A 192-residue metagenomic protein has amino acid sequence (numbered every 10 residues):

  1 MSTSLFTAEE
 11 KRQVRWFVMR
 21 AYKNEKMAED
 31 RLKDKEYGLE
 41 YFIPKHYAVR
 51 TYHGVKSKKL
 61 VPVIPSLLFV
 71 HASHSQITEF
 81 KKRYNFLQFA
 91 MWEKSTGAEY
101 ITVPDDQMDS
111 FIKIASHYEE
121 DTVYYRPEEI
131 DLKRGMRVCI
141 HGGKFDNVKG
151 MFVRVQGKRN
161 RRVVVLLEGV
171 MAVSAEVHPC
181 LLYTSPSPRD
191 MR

Functional and structural regions predicted by a protein language model:
S2-R134, R159, L167-L181: Acidic-enriched and Gly/Ser
G135, N147: Short coil/loop residues immediately preceding or within conserved phosphate-binding loops of NTP-utilizing enzyme
G143-K144: Short, surface-exposed secondary-structure boundary micro-motifs
V148-V155: Short beta-strand-centered aromatic/proline hotspots
V155-Q156, R189: A short, basic/aromatic helix-end/turn motif that makes direct DNA contacts
V163: N-terminal beta-strand motif that seeds the catalytic metal site of vicinal oxygen chelate
Y183-R192: Single conserved hydrophobic/aromatic residue that forms the stacking wall/gate of nucleotide- or nucleobase-binding
